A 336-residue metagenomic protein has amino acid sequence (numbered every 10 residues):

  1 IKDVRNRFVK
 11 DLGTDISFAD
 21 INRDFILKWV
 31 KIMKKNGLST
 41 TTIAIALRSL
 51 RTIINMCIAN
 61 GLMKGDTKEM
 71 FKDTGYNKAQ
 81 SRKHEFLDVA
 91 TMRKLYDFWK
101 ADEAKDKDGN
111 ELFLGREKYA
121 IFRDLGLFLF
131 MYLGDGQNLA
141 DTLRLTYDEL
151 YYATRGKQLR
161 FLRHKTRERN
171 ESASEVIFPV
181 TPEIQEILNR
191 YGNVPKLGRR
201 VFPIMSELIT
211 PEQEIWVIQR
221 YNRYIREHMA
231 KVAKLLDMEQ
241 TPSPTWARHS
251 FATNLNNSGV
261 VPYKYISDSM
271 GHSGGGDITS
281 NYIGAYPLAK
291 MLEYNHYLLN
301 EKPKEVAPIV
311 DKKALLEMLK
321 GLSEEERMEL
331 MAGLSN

Functional and structural regions predicted by a protein language model:
I1-G37: Basic/aromatic-enriched alpha-helical hairpins
R7, A19-I21, N36-M70, Q137: N-terminal DNA-binding recognition helix of tyrosine site-specific recombinases/integrases
M92, T181-E239: Active-site/catalytic core of tyrosine-dependent DNA strand-transfer enzymes
L129, L133, Q137, D141 (+1 more regions): C-terminal catalytic core of tyrosine-transesterase DNA break-rejoin enzymes
R144-R190: Conserved tyrosine-mediated DNA breakage-rejoining catalytic core shared by Y-recombinases
E149-Q158, E239-Q240, V260-I283, E305-A307: Short, polar N-cap/turn motifs at the start of nucleic acid-interacting alpha helices
R163-R167, M270-I309: Catalytic-site neighborhood detector that most strongly recognizes the C-terminal catalytic loop/helix of tyrosine
P182, K196, S206-E212, A289-N336: C-terminal secondary-structure termini that scaffold catalytic or DNA-interacting sites
